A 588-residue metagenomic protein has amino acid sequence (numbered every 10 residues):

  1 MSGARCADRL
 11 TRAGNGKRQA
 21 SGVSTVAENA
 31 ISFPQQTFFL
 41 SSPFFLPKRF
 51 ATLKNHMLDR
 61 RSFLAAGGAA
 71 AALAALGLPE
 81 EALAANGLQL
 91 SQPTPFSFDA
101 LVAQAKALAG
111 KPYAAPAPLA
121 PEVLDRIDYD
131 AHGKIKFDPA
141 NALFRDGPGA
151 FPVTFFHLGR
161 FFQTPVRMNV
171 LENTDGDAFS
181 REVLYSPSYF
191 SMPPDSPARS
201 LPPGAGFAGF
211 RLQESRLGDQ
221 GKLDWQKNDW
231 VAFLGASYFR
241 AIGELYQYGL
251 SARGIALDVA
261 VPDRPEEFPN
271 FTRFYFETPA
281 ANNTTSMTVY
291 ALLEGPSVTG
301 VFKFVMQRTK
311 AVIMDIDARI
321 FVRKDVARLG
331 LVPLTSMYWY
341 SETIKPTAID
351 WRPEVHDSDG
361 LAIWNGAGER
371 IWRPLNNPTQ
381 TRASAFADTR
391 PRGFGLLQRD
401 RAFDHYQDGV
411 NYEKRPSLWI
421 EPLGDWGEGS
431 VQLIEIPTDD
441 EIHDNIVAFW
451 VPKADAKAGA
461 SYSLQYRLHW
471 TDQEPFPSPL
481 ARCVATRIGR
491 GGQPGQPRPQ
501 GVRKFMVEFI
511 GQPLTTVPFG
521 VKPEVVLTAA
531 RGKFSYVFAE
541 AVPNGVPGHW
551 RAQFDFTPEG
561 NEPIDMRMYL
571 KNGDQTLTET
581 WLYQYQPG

Functional and structural regions predicted by a protein language model:
A7, K17-A20: Short polybasic linear motifs
R18-Q19, P34, L40: Compositionally biased, intrinsically disordered low-complexity segments enriched in Pro/Arg/Gln/His
F45-A71: N-terminal secretory signal peptides and thylakoid transit peptides that target proteins across membranes
A85-D128, D138, H405, N411-G588: Terminal accessory/anchoring regions of large secretory-pathway or extracellular enzymes
Y113-V261: Solvent-exposed N-terminal domain segments of exported/luminal and surface proteins
D130, V231-A232, E244-Q247, A327 (+2 more regions): A contiguous, surface-exposed recognition patch within enzymatic or periplasmic domains that forms
G249-Q307, G424-D439, H443: Extended, loop-rich substrate-binding clefts of extracytoplasmic carbohydrate-active enzymes
A291-M337: Acidic, contiguous internal or C-terminal segments within carbohydrate-active enzymes that form a structured patch used
